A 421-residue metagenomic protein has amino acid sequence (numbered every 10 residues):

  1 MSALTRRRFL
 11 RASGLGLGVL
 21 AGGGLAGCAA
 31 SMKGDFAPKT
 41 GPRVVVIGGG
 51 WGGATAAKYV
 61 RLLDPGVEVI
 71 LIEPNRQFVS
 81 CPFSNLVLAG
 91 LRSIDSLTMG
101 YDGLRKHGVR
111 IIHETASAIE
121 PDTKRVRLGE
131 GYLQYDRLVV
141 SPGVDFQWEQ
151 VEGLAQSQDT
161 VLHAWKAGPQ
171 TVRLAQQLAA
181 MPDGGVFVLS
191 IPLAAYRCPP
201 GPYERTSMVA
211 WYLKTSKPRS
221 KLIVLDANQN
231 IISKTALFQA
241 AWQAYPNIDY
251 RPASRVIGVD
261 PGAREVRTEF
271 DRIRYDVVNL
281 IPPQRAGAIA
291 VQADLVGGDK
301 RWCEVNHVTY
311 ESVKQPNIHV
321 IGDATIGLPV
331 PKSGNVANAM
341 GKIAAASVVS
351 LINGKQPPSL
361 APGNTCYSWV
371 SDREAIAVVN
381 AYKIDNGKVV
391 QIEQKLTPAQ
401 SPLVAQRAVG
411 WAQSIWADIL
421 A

Functional and structural regions predicted by a protein language model:
M1-L20: N-terminal secretory signal peptides and thylakoid transit peptides that target proteins across membranes
A26-G27: C-terminal motif of bacterial Sec signal peptides marking the signal peptidase cleavage site
A30-R110, A195-S233: Beta1-alpha1 glycine-rich phosphate/pyrophosphate-binding loop at the start of Rossmann-like nucleotide-binding domains
T40, A377-A421: C-terminal auxiliary extensions adjacent to catalytic cores
H107-A118, V126, L133, W211-R301: A Rossmann-like FAD-binding core segment of flavoenzymes
P142-T215: Glycine-rich dinucleotide-binding loop and its adjacent helix/turn
Q156-M181, Y275-V277, I281-N338, S350: FAD-site-proximal beta/loop scaffold in flavoenzymes
A337-A361: Internal hydrophobic alpha-helix adjacent to the cofactor/substrate pocket in enzyme cavities
